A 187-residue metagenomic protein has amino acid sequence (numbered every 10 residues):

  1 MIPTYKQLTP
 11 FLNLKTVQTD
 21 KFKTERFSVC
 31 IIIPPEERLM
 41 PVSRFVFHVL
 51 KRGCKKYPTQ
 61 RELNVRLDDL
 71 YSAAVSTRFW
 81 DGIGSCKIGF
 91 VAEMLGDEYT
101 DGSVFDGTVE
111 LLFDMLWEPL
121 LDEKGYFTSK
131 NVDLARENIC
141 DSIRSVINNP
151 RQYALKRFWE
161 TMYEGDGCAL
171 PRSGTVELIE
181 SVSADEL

Functional and structural regions predicted by a protein language model:
M1-Q7, R157-L187: Histidine-acidic residue clusters that define the catalytic metal-binding segment of zinc metallopeptidase domains
M1-R26: N- or domain-start disorder-to-order transition segments that initiate the globular core
V17, K23-S43, Q60-D114, R151-G174: M16 family metallopeptidases and their MPP-like homologs
S43-R52: Active-site SXXK
K51-T59: Catalytic Zn2+-binding segment of zinc metalloproteases
G53-C54, L116-L120: A generic secondary-structure signal for well-formed alpha-helical elements
N64, E118-R144: Acidic/histidine-enriched alpha-helical segments
I139, I143-I147, F158-M162: Glycine-rich, mobile lid/loop segments that gate access to catalytic sites or pores
